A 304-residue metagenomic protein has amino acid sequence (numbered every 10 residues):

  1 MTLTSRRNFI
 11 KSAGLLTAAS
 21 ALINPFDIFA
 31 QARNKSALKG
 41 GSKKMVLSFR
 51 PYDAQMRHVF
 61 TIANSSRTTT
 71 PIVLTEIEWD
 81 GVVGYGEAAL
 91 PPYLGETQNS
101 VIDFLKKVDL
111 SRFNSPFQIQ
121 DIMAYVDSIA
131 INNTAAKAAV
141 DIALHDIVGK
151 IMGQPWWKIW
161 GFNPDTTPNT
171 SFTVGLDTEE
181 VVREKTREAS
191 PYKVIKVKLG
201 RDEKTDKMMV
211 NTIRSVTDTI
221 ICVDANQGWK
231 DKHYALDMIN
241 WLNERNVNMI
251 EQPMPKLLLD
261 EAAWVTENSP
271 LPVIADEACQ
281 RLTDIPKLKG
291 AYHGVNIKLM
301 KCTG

Functional and structural regions predicted by a protein language model:
T2, N8-A30: N-terminal export signals
N24-T61, E78: C-terminal segment of N-terminal export signals and the immediately downstream linker at the start of the mature
L38-F49, E78, V83-I151: Metal- or metallocofactor-binding catalytic centers and their adjacent structured scaffolds across diverse enzyme
G40-L47, I62, Q154-D165: N-terminal amphipathic alpha-helix/helix-capping segment at the start of soluble metabolic enzymes
A63-T68, N132: Short Gly/Pro-enriched turn/cap motifs at secondary-structure boundaries
W156-S269: Metal-dependent enolase-superfamily TIM-barrel catalytic cores that perform enediolate-based chemistry
L257-A262, T266-G304: Catalytic alpha/beta core domains of metabolic enzymes, predominantly
